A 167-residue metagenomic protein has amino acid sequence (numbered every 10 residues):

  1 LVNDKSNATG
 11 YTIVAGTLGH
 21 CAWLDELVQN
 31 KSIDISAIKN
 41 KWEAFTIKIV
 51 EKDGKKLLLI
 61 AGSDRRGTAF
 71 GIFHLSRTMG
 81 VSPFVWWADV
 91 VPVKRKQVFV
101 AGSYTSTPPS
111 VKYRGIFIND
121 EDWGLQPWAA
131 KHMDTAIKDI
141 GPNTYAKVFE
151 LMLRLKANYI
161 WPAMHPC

Functional and structural regions predicted by a protein language model:
L1-P108: Contiguous, structured surface segment used for ligand recognition
I60-S63, I140-T144: Extracytoplasmic/periplasmic, Sec-exported soluble proteins
L75-T78, D139, N143: Bulky hydrophobic/aromatic packing residues
F84-I137, N143-A163: An acidic-aromatic substrate-binding cleft motif
P166-C167: Aromatic-lined substrate-binding rim segments of carbohydrate-active enzymes
